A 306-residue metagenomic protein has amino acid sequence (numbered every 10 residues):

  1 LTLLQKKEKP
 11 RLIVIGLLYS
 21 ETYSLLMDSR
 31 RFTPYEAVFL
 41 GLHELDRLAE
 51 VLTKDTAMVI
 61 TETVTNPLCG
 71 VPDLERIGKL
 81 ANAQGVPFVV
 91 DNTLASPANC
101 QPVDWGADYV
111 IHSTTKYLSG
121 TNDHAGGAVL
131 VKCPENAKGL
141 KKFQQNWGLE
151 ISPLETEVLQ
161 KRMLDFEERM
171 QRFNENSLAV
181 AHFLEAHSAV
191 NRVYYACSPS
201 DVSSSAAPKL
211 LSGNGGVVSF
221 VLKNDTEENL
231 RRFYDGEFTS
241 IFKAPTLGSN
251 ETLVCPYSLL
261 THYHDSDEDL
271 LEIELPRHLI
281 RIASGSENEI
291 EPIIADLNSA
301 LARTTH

Functional and structural regions predicted by a protein language model:
L1-A189, Y194: Conserved PLP-enzyme active-site core in the AAT-like
R11, S20, M27, T33 (+6 more regions): PLP-dependent enzyme catalytic core of the Aspartate aminotransferase-like
E21-T22, A98, D201-S203, E289-I290: Flexible loop/turn segments at secondary-structure boundaries
V71, A137-G139, S203, E228-L230 (+1 more regions): Short acidic, gly/pro-rich beta-turn/loop elements at beta-sheet edges and active-site/ligand-binding grooves
W147-G148, G236-G248, S299-H306: A common structural junction motif
A179-A186, T239-A244, I290-P292: Short amphipathic alpha-helical segments with coiled-coil-like heptad repeat character
R192-I280, S284: Conserved C-terminal alpha-helix-loop-beta "cap" of PLP-dependent enzymes that closes/shapes the active-site mouth
